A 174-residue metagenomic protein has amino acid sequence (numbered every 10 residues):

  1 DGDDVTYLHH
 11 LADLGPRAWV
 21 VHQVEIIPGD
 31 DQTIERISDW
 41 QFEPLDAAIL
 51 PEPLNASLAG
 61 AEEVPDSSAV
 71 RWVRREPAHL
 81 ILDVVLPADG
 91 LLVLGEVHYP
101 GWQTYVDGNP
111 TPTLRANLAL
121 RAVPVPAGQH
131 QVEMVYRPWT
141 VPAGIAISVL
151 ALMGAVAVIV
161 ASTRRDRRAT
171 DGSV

Functional and structural regions predicted by a protein language model:
V5-E63: Catalytic cores of secreted or luminal carbohydrate-active enzymes
F42-A169, S173: Active-site-proximal, structured, solvent-exposed surfaces of multi-pass membrane proteins that position macromolecular
